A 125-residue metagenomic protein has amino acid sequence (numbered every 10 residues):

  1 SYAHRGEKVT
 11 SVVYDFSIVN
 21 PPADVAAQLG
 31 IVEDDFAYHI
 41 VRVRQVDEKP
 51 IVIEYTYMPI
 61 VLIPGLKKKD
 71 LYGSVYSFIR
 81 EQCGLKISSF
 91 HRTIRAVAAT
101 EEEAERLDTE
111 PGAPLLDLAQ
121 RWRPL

Functional and structural regions predicted by a protein language model:
S1-G6: Short linear motifs at protein or domain termini
K8-L125: C-terminal all-alpha effector/ligand-binding and dimerization domain of prokaryotic HTH-type transcriptional repressors
